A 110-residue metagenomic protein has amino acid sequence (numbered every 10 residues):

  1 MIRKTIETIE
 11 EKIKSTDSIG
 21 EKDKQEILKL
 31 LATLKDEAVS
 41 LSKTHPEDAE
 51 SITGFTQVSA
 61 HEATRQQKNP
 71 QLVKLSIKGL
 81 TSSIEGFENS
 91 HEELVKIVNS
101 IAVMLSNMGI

Functional and structural regions predicted by a protein language model:
M1-K35: Short terminal alpha-helical segments
E10-I13, D17, K35-S42, T56-A63 (+4 more regions): A structural signal for well-ordered alpha-helices, especially hydrophobic packing surfaces of coiled-coils
D17-Q25, S42-P46, K68: Charged, low-complexity interaction regions
Q25-K29, A49-G54, K74, K78 (+1 more regions): Short, charged, amphipathic alpha-helical segments
S40-S59, N69-L72: Short, charged early-sequence alpha-helical segments and their helix-coil boundaries
K74-I110: Amphipathic alpha-helical binding modules
